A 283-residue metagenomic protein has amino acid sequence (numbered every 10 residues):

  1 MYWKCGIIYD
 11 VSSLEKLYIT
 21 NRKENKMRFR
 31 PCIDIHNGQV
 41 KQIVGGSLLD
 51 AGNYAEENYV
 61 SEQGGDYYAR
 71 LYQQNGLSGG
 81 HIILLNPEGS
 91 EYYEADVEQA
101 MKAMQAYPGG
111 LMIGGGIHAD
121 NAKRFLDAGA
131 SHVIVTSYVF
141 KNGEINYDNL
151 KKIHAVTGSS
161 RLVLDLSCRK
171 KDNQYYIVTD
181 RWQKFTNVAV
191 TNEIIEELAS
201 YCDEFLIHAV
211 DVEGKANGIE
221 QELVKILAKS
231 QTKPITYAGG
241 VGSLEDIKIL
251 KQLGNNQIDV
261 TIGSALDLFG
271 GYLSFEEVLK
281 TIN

Functional and structural regions predicted by a protein language model:
D34, F125, L164, F205 (+2 more regions): Conserved, mostly hydrophobic/aromatic
K41-G65, L111-G114, Y175-V190: Active-site mouth loops of central-metabolism enzymes
S47, A130-L206, V212: Conserved anion-binding
Q74, S78-G110, G116-R124: N-terminal active-site wall of soluble small-molecule enzyme domains
G79-A95, S137-G143, H208-A216: Glycine-rich, proline-tolerant flexible connector loops at the mouths of alpha/beta enzymes
E91-M112, K152-D165, G218-Y237, G242: Alpha-helix-loop-beta-strand connector modules within alpha/beta enzyme cores
L111-M112, I117-G129, E222-K225, S230 (+2 more regions): Catalytic cores of alpha/beta
A128-N146, G240-S243, N255-S274: Glycine-rich phosphate-binding active-site loops on the catalytic face of alpha/beta enzymes
